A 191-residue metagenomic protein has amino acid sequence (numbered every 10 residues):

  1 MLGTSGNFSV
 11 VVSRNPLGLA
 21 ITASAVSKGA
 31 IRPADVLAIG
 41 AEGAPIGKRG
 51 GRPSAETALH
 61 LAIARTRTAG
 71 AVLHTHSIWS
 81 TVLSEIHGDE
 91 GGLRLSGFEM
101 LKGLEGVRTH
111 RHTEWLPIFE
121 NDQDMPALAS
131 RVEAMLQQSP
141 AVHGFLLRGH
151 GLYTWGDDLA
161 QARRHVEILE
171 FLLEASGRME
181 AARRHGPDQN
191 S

Functional and structural regions predicted by a protein language model:
M1-S191: Glycine-rich flexible loops
